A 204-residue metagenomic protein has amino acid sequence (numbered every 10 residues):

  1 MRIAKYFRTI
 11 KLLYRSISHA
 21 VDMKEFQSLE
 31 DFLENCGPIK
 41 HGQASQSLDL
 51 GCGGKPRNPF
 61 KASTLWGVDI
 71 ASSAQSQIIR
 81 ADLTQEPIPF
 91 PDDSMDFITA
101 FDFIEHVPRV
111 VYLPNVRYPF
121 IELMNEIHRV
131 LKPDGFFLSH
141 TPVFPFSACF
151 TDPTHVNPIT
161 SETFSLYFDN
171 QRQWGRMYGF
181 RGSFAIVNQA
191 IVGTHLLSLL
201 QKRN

Functional and structural regions predicted by a protein language model:
M1-D93, F97: Conserved N-terminal segment of class I S-adenosyl-L-methionine
F97-F103, R109: A short beta-strand submotif of the Rossmann-like class I SAM-dependent methyltransferase core that lines
R109-F120, A148-V156: Short, flexible/disordered intra-domain loops and linkers
R117-P133: A short glycine-rich, Lys/Arg-flanked "PGG" loop and its adjoining helix->strand segment in the class I
D134-T141: Conserved beta-strand signature within the Rossmann-like core of class I S-adenosyl-L-methionine
P142-S147: Short "lid" loop at the C-terminus of a central beta-strand within the Rossmann-like core of SAM-dependent
C149-R181: Conserved Class I S-adenosyl-L-methionine
F184-N204: Core SAM-dependent methyltransferase catalytic element
